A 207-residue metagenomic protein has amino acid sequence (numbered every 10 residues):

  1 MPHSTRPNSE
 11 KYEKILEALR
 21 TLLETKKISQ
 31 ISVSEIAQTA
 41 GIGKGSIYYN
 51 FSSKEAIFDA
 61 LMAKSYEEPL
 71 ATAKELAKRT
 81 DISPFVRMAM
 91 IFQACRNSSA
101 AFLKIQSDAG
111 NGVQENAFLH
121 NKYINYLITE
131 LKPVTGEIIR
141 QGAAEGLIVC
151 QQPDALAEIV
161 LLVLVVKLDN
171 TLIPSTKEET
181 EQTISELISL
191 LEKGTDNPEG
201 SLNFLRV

Functional and structural regions predicted by a protein language model:
M1-K26, Q30-T39, A56: Basic, helix-initiating cap at the start of DNA-binding domains
M1-P2, M90, P133, E137-E145 (+2 more regions): C-terminal peripheral helix-coil segments that are non-catalytic and often amphipathic
T25-I28, Y49, E145: Helix-turn-helix/winged-helix DNA-binding modules
A40-F51, I57: Short hydrophobic/aromatic patch on the recognition helix
F58-S65: Alpha-helical DNA-contacting segments of helix-turn-helix folds
A60, K74-K104, A157-V160: Hydrophobic alpha-helical connector segments
V86, Y123-L127, R140-I159, K177-Q182: All-alpha amphipathic helical-bundle segments outside canonical DNA-binding/catalytic cores that form hydrophobic
N97-L147: Short secondary-structure transition hinges
